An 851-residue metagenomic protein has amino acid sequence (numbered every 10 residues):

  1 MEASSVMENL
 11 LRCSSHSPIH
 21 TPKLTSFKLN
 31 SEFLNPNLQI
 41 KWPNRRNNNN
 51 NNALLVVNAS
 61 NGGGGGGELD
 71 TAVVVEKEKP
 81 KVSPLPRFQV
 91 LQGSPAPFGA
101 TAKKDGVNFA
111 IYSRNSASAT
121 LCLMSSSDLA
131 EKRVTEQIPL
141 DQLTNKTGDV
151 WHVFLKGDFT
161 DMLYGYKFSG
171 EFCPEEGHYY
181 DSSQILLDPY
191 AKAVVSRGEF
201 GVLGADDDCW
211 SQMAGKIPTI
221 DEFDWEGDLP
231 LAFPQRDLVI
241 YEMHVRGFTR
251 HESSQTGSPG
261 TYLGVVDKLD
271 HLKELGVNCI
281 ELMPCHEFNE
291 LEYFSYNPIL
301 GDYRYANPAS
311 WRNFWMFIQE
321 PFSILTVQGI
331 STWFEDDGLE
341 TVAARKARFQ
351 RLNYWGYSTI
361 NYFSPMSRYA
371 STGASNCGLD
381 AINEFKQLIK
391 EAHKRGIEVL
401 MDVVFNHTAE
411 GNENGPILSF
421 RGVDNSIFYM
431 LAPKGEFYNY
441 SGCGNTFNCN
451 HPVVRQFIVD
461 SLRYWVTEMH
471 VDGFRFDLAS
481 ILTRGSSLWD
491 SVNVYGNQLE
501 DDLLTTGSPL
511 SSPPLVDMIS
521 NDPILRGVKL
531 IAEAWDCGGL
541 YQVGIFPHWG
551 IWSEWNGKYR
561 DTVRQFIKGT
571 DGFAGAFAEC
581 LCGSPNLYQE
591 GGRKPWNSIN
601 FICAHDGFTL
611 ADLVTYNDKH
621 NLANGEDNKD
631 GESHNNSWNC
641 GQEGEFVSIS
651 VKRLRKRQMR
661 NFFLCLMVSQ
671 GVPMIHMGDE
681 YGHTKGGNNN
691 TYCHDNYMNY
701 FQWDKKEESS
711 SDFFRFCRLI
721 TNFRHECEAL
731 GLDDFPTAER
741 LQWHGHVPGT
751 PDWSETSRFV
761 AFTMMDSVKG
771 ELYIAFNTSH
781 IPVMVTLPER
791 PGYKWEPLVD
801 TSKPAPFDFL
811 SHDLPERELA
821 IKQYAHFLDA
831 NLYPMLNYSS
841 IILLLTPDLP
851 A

Functional and structural regions predicted by a protein language model:
E2-Y241, R246, G260, D267 (+5 more regions): Carbohydrate-interacting/catalytic domains
S113-N115, S125, Q142-T144, G157-F159 (+19 more regions): Short, flexible loop/turn elements at secondary-structure junctions
T120, C173-G177, T249-H251, F288-Y293 (+7 more regions): Short catalytic/ligand-binding loop motif for oxyanion handling, primarily in non-cytosolic enzymes, centered on
L231-R236, Y354-W355, D630: Short glycine/proline-enriched loop/turn "hinge" motifs that connect secondary-structure elements and lie
H244-S258, D270-N521, L540, L587: Substrate-binding/active-site clefts of carbohydrate-active enzymes
G264-D267, I280-E281, D380-Q387, G396-V399 (+12 more regions): Generic recognition of stable, solvent-exposed alpha-helical segments in well-folded globular domains
G444-F447, C640-I649, M698-K705: Glycine- and acidic
H470, V492-G682, N690-H694, E728-G731 (+2 more regions): Conserved alpha/beta catalytic core and glycan-binding cleft of carbohydrate-active enzymes
